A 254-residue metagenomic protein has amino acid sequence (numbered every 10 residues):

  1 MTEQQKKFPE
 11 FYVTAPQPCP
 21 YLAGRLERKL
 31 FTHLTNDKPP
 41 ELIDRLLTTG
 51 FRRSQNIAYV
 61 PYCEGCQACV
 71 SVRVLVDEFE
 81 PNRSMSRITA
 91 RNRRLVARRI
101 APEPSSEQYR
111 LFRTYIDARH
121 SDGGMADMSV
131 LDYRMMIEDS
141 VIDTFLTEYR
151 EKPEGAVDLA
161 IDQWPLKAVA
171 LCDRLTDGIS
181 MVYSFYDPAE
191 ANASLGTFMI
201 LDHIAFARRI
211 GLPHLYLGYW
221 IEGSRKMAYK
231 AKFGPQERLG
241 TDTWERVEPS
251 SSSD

Functional and structural regions predicted by a protein language model:
M1-M85, N92: Intrinsically disordered, low-complexity, positively biased terminal segments
R52-G65, V72-N192, K232: A conserved beta-strand-loop-helix scaffold within acyl/acetyltransferase catalytic domains
V60-P61, V70-D77, P213-D254: Active-site/acyl-donor-binding loops of N-acyltransferases
F112, I200-H203, K230: Residue-level preference for non-acidic, small/hydrophobic
N192-I204: Conserved acetyl-CoA-binding loop-helix of GNAT-fold acetyltransferases
A207: Hydrophobic pocket-lining residues that define ligand/cofactor binding sites across diverse proteins
